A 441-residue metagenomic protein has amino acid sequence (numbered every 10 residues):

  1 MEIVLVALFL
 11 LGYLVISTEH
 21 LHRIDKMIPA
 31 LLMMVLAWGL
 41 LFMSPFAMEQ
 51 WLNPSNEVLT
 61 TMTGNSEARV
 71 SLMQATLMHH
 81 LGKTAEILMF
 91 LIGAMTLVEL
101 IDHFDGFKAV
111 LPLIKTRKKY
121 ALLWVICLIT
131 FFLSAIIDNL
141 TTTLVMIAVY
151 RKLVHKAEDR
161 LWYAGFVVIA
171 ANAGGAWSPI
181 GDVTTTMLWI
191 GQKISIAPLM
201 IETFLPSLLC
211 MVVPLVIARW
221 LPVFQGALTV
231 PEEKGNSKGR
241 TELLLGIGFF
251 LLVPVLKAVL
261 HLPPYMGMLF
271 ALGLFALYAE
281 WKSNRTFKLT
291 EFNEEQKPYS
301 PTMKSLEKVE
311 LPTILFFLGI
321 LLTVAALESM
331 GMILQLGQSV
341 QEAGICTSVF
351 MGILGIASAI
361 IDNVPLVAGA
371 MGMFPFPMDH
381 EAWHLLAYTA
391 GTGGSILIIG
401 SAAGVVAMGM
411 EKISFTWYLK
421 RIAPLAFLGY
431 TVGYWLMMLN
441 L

Functional and structural regions predicted by a protein language model:
M1, L21-I24, N53-V58, V70-A85 (+5 more regions): Interfacial loop-to-helix junctions that mark the boundaries of transmembrane helices in multi-pass membrane
I3-Y13, I24-N65, T84-T96, E242-F249 (+2 more regions): Hydrophobic mid-bilayer segments of alpha-helices in multi-pass membrane transport proteins, especially secondary
V4-L5, K156-A157, L161, W177-S178 (+5 more regions): Juxtamembrane and boundary regions of transmembrane helices in multi-pass small-molecule transporters and channels
V6, L31-L32, L88, L123-L128 (+10 more regions): Hydrophobic alpha-helical transmembrane segments
A37-Q50, L81-G82, L133-A170, G174 (+3 more regions): Membrane-interfacial helix-loop connectors
L41-H79, M95-P112, F132-L144, M330-L334: Transmembrane alpha-helix boundary signature
E57-T63, F104, K108-L113, I126 (+2 more regions): Transmembrane helical segments that form the transport core of multi-pass membrane transport proteins
G82-G93, A197-P214, L260-G273, W383-G393: Alpha-helical transmembrane segments
